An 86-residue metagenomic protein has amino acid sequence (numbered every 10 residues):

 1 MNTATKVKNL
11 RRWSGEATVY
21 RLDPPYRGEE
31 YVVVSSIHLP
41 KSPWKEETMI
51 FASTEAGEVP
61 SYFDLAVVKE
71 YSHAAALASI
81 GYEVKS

Functional and structural regions predicted by a protein language model:
M1-T3, E16, E46, A52 (+1 more regions): A detector of low-complexity, intrinsically disordered, Ser/Thr/Gly/Pro/Ala-rich segments
M1-Y26: Negatively charged, low-complexity tracts enriched in Asp/Glu with abundant Ser/Thr
V7, E55-G57, S79: Compositionally biased non-globular segments, especially hydrophobic aliphatic-rich helices of signal peptides
P25-Y71: Acidic, low-complexity, intrinsically disordered interaction modules
L65-S86: Short, compact, well-ordered microdomains
